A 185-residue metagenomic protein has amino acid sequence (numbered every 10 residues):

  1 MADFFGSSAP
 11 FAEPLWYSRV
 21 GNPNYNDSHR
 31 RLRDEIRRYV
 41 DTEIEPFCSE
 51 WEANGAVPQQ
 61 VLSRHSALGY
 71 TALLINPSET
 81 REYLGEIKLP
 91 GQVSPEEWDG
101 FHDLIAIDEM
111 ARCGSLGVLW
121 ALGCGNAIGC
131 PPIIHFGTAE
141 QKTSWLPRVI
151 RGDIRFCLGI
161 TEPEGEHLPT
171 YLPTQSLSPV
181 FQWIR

Functional and structural regions predicted by a protein language model:
M1-R31: Intrinsic disorder at enzyme termini
F4-G6, R37, G117-A121: A short, ordered amphipathic alpha-helix with a cationic face
F5-G6, A12, V40, G137 (+1 more regions): Compositionally biased, low-structure terminal segments
D27-T42: A non-catalytic, amphipathic alpha-helix used as a structural packing/dimerization or gating element in enzyme scaffolds
E45-R185: Glycine-rich flavin
